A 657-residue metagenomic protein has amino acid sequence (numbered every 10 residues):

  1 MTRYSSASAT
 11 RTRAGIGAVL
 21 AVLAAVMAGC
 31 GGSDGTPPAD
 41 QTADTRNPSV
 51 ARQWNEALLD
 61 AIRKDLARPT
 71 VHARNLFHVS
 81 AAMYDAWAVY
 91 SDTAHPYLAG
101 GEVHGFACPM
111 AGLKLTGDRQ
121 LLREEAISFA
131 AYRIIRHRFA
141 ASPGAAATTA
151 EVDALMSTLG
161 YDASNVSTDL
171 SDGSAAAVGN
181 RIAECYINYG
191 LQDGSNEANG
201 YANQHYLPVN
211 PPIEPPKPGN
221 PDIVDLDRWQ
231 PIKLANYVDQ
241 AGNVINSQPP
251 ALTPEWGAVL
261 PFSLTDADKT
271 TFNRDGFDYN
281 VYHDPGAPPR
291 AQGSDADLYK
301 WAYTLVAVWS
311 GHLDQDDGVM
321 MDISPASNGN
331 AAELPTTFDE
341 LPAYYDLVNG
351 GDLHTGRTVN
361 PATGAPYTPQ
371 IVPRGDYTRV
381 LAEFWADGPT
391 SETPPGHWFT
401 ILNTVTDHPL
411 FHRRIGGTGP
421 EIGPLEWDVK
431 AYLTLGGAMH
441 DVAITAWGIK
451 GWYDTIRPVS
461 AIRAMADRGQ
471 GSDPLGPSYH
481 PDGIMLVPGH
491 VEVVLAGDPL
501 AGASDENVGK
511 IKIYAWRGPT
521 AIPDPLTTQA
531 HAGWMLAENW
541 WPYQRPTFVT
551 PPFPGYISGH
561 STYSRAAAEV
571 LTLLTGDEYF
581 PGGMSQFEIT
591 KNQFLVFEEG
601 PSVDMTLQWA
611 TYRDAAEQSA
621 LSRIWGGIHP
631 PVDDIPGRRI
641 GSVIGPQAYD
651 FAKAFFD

Functional and structural regions predicted by a protein language model:
T2-V19: Bacterial N-terminal signal peptides that target proteins for export
A7, V22-L23, Y563: Intrinsic structural disorder/low-complexity segments
A25-G29: C-terminal motif of bacterial Sec signal peptides marking the signal peptidase cleavage site
G31-D34: Bacterial signal peptide processing site
P37-D657: Acidic/polar surface patches and capping/hinge elements
